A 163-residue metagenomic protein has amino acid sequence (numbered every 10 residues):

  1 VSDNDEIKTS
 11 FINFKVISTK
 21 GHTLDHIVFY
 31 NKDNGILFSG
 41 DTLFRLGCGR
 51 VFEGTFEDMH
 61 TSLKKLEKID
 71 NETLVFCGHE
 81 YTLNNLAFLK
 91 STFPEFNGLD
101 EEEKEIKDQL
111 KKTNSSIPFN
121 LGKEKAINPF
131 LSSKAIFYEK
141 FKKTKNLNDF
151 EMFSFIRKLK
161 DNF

Functional and structural regions predicted by a protein language model:
V1-F93, S154-F155, D161: Catalytic core of the metallo-beta-lactamase
K64-L74, L83-F163: Accessory terminal helices/loops
